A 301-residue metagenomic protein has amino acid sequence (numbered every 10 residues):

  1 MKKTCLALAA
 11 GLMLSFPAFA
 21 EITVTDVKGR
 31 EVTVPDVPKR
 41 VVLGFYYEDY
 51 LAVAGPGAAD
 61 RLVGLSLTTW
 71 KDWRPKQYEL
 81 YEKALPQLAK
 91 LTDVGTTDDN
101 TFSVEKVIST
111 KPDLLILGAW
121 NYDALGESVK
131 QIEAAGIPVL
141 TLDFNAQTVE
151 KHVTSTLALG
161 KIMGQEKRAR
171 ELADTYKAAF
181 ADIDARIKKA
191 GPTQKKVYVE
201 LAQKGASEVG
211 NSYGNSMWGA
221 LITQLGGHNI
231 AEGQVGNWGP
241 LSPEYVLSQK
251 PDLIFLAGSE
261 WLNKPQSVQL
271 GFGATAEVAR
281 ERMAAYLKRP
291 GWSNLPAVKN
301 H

Functional and structural regions predicted by a protein language model:
T4, A18-A54, K167-V199: Bacterial Sec-exported substrate-binding components of ABC uptake systems
A7-S15: Bacterial N-terminal signal peptides
V27-G29, A89-S103, Q234-S242: Short helix-initiation/N-cap motifs at beta->coil->alpha
P35-P38, E48-L51, A59, V104 (+8 more regions): Extracytoplasmic/secreted envelope proteins and their assembly/folding machinery, especially bacterial periplasmic
D49-I108, L114, G118-W120: A short, structured surface patch at a secondary-structure boundary
W70-K76, T97, N121-E127, L142-T156 (+1 more regions): Extracytoplasmic ligand-binding site segments that recognize negatively charged/polar headgroups
G95, Q147-M163, R170, D174 (+2 more regions): Structured C-terminal subdomain patch of bacterial secreted/periplasmic proteins
G210-N237: Alpha-helical, coiled-coil/dimerization segments enriched in small aliphatic residues
